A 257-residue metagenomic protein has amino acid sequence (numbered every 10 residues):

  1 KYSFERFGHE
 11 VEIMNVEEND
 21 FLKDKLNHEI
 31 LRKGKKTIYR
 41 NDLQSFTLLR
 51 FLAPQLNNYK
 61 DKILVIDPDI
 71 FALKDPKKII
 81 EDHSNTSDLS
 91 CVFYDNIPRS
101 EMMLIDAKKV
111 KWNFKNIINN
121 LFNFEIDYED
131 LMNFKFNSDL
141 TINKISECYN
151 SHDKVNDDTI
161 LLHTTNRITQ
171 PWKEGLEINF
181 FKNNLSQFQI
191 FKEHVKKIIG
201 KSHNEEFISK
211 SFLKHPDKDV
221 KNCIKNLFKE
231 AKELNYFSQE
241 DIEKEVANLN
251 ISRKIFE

Functional and structural regions predicted by a protein language model:
K1-Y2, R50-F51, S146-C148: Short alpha-helical segments and helix-capping/turn motifs at coil-helix boundaries
Y2-E10: Short, acidic, metal-binding catalytic loop of nucleotide-sugar glycosyltransferases
G8, N15, K25, K111-E257: A glycosyltransferase accessory/donor-loop signature
V11-L56: Active-site-proximal specificity loops/subdomain of glycosyltransferases
E17-D20, N58, I70, A107 (+2 more regions): Short, flexible loop/turn elements at secondary-structure junctions
L49-D95, L104-V110: GT-A fold catalytic core of metal-dependent nucleotide-sugar glycosyltransferases, centered on the diacidic
A53, L89-C91, S100-L104, I142-K144 (+1 more regions): Conserved hydrophobic/aromatic beta-strand scaffold that supports enzyme active sites
I97-P98, D157: Short, solvent-exposed loop/turn segments at the edges of secondary structure
